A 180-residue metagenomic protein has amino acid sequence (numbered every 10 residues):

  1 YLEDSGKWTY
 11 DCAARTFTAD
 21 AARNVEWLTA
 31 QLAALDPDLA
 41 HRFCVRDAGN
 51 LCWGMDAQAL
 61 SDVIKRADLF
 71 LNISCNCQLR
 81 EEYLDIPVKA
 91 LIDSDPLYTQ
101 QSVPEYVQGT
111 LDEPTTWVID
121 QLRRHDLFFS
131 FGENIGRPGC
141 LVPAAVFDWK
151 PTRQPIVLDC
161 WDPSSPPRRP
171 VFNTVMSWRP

Functional and structural regions predicted by a protein language model:
Y1-R80: N-terminal pre-catalytic "stem/leader" segment of glycosyltransferase-like enzymes
S61-P180: Catalytic core of nucleotide-activated saccharide and alditol-phosphate transferases
